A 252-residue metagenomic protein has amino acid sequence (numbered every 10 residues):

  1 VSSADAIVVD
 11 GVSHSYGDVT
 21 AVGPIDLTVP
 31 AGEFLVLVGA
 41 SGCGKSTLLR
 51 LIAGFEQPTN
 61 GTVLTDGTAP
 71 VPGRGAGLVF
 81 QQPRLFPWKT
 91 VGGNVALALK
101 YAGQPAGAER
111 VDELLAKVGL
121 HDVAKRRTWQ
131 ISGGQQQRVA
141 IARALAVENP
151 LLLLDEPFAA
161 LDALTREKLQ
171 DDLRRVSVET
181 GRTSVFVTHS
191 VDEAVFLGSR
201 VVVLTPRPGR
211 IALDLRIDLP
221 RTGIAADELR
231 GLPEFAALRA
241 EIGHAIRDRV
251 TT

Functional and structural regions predicted by a protein language model:
V38-A40: The feature captures the beta-strand-to-loop junction immediately N-terminal to the Walker
A53: Helix-to-loop junction immediately C-terminal to a conserved catalytic motif
G61-P72: Conserved ABC transporter NBD signature motif
G92-K100, A108, D112, R216: Short helical segment in ABC ATPase nucleotide-binding domains corresponding to the A-loop/adjacent helical element
P105-V123, R175: Conserved ABC ATPase "signature" region
R127-I131, Q135: Conserved ABC ATPase signature
A146-P150: A short, proline-enriched helix->beta-strand linker immediately N-terminal to the Walker B motif in ABC-type P-loop
